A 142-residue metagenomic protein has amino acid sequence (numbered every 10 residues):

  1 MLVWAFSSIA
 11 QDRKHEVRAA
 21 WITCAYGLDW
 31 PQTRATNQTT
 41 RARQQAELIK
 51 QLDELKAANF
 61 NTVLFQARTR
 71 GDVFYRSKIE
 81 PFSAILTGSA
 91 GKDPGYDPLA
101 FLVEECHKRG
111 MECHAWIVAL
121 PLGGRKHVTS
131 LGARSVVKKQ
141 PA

Functional and structural regions predicted by a protein language model:
A5-S7, K14: N-terminal signal peptide c-region/cleavage motif recognized by signal peptidases
D12-R13, L55-A57, V103-E104, K108: Acidic (Asp/Glu)-rich catalytic clusters
H15-V17, T23-A46, V103-E104, L120-A142: Active-site-adjacent "subsite" loops/lids of carbohydrate-active enzymes
R18-W21, T69-G71: Short low-complexity stretches enriched in small and charged residues
T40-E47, L55, A90-P98: Extracytoplasmic/periplasmic, Sec-exported soluble proteins
R43-D72: Catalytic domains of carbohydrate-active enzymes, especially glycoside hydrolases
N61, F65-A142: Acidic/aromatic-lined carbohydrate-recognition and catalytic surfaces of CAZymes acting on diverse glycans
